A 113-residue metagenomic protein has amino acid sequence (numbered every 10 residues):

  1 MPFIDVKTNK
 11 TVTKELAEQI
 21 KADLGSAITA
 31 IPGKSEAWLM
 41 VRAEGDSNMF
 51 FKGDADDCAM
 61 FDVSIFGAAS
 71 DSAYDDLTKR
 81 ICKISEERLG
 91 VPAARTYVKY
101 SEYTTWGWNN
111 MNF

Functional and structural regions predicted by a protein language model:
M1-F113: Interaction-mediating elements
